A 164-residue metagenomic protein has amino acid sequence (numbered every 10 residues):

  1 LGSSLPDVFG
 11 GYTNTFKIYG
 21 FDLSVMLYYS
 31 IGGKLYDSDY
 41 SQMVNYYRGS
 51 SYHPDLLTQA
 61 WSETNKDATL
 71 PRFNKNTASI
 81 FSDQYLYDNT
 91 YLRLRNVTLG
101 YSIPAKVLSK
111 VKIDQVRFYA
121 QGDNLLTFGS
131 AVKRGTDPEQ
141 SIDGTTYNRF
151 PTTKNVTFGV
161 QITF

Functional and structural regions predicted by a protein language model:
L1, Y85-D88, T146-R149: Outer-membrane beta-barrel domain signature
G2-S3, D7-F21: Long hydrophobic segments that form regular secondary structure
P6-G10, T90-R95, T152-V156: Residues that define the transmembrane beta-barrel architecture of outer-membrane proteins
K17, Y28-S30, Q121-L125, T163: Outer-membrane beta-barrel pore domains and translocons
G20-V25, K106-V107: Repeated loop/turn-to-beta-strand initiation elements of outer-membrane beta-barrel proteins
V25, F118-A120, V160: Membrane-embedded beta-strand positions of outer-membrane beta-barrel proteins
S30-R117, Q121-G122: Extracytoplasmic gating/loop element in the C-terminal half of outer-membrane beta-barrel translocons and assembly
L56-L57, K66, S79, T127-F164: C-terminal beta-signal and terminal closure region of outer-membrane beta-barrel proteins
